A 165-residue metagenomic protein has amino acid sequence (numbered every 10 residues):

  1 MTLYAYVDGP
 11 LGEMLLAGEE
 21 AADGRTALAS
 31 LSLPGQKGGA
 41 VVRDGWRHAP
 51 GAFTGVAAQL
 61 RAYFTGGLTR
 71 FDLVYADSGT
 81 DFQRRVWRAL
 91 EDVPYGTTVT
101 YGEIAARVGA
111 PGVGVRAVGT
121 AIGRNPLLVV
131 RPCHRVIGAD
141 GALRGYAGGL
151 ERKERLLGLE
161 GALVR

Functional and structural regions predicted by a protein language model:
M1-F71, G138-R165: Low-complexity, small/basic-enriched stretches that occur predominantly at protein N-termini or linker tails
T2-P10, T69-R165: Nucleic acid-binding interface residues in structured DNA/RNA-binding domains, emphasizing the DNA-engaging scaffolds
